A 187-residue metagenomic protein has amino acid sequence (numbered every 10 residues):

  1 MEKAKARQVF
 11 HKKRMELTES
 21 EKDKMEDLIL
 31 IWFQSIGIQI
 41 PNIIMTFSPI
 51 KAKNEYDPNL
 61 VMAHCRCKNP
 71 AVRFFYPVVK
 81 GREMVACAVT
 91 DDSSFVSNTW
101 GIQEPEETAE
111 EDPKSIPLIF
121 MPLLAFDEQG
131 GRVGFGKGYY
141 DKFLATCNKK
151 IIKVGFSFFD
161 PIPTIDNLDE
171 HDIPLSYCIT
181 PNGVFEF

Functional and structural regions predicted by a protein language model:
M1-E107, E111-K114: N-terminal active-site beta-alpha-beta segment that forms phosphate/nucleotide-binding and substrate-recognition loops
R82-F187: Conserved phosphate- and dinucleotide-binding cores of soluble alpha/beta proteins, encompassing both enzyme active
